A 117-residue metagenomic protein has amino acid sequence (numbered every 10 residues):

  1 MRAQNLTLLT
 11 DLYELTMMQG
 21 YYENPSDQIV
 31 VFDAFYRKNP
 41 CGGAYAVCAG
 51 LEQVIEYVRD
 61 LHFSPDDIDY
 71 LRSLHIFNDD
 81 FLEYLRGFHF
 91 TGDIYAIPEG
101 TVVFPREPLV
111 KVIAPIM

Functional and structural regions predicted by a protein language model:
M1-M117: Ordered alpha/beta subdomains of enzyme catalytic regions
